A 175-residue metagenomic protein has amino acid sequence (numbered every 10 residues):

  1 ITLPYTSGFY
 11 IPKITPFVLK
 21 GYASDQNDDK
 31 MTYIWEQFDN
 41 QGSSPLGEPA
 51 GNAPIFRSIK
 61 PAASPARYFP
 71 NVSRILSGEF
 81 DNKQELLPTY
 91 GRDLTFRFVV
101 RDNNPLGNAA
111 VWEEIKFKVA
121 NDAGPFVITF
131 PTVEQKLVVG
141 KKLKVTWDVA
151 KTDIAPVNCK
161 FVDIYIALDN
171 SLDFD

Functional and structural regions predicted by a protein language model:
I1-I11, D81, K118-K144, V149-A150: Short, compositionally biased P/S/T/A/G/V-rich stretches that sit at domain boundaries
I1-P4, M31, L46, F98 (+2 more regions): Proline-centered linker/hinge motifs at extracellular inter-domain junctions
P16, K30, G91-T95, K142 (+1 more regions): Extracellular Ig-like/FN3 beta-sandwich strand-entry sites
V18-D25, W35, F98, I164: Residue-level signature of extracellular beta-strand-rich folds
G21-N27, D39, V100-D102, V145-A155: Extracellular acidic, Ser/Thr/Pro-rich low-complexity tracts
M31-Y90, P156-D175: Exoplasmic/lumenal beta-rich domain surfaces
G91-N103, P131-V133, V145-V149: C-terminal substrate/ligand-recognition segments
L106-G124: C-terminal edge beta-strand
